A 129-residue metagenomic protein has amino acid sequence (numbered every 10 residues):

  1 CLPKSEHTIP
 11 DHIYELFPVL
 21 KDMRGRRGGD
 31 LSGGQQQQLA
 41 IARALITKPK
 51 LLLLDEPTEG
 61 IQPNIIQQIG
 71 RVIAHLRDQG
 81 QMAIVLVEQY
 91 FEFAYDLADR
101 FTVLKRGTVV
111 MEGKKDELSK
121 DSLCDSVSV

Functional and structural regions predicted by a protein language model:
C1-T8, L16-K21, G113: ABC-type ATPase nucleotide-binding domains, specifically the catalytic core motifs of the NBD
R27-L31: Conserved ABC ATPase signature
A44-L45: ABC ATPase C-loop
K48: Conserved catalytic motifs of ABC-family nucleotide-binding domains
L52-E56: Catalytic Walker B motif of ABC-type/P-loop ATPase nucleotide-binding domains
Q67-Q81: Helical segment within the ABC ATPase nucleotide-binding domain
E88-Q89: H-loop/switch region of ABC-family ATPase nucleotide-binding domains
